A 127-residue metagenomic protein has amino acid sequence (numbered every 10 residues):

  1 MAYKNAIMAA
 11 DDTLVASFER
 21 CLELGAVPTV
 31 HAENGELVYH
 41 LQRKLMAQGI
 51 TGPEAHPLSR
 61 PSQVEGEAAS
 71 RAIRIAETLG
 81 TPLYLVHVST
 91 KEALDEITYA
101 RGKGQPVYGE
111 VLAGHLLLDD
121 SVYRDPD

Functional and structural regions predicted by a protein language model:
M1-N5: Glycine-rich phosphate/pyrophosphate-binding beta-alpha loops
A6-D127: Histidine/acidic residue-rich metal-binding segments in metalloenzymes
